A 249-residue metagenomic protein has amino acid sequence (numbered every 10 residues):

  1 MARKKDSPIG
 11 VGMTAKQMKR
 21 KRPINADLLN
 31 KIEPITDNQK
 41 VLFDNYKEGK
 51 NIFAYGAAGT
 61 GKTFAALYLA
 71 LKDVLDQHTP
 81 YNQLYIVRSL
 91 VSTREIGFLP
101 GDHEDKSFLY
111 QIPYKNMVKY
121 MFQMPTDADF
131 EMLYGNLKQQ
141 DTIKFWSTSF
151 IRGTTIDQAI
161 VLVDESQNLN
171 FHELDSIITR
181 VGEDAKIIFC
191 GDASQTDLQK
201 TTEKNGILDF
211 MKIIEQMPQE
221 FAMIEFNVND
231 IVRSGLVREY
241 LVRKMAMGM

Functional and structural regions predicted by a protein language model:
A2-N30, D37-V163, Q167-M249: Conserved helicase motor core of SF1/SF2 NTP-dependent helicases
